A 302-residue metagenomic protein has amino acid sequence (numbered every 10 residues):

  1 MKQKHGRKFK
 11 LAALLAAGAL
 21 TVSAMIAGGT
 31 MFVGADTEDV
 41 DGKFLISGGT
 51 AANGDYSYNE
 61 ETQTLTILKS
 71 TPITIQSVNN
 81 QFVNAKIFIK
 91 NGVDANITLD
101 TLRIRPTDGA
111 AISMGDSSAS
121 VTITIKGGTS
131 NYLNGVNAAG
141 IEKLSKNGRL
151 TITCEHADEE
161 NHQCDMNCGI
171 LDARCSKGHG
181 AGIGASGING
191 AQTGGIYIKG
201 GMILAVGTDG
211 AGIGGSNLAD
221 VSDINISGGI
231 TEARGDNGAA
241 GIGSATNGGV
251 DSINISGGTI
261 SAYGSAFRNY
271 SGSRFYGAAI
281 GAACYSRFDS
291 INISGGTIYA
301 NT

Functional and structural regions predicted by a protein language model:
M1-T37, I97, I183, I213 (+1 more regions): Gram-positive cell-envelope targeting signals
F32-T302: A composition-driven surface/loop motif
